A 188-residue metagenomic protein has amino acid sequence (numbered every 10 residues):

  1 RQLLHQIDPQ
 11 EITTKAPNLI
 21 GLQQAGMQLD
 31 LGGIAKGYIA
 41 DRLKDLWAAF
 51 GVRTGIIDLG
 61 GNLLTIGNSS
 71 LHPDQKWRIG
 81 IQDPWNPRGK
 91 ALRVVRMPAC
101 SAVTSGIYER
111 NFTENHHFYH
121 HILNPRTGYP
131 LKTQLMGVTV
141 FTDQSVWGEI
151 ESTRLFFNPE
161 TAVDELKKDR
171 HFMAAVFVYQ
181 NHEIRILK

Functional and structural regions predicted by a protein language model:
R1-K188: Mature catalytic core of soluble alpha/beta enzymes
